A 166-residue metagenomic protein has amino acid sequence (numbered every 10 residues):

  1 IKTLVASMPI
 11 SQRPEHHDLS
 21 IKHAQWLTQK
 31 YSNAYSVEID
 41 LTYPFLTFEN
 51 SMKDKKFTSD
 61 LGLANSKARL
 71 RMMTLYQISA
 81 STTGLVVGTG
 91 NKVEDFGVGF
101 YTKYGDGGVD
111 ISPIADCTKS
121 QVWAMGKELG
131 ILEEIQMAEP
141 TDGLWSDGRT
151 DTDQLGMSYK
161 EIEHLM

Functional and structural regions predicted by a protein language model:
I1-D95: ATP-dependent adenylation/nucleotidyltransferase module used to activate substrates
P44-N50, G126-E128, M166: Electropositive, surface-exposed helix/loop patches at the edges of structured domains that serve as adaptable
M73-T74, Q121, E163: Active-site phosphate/pyrophosphate-handling residues
L85, T89-M157: Catalytic subdomain that performs nucleotidyl-dependent activation
S158-M166: Short alpha-helical "packing" element that flanks the helix-turn-helix/winged-helix DNA-binding module
